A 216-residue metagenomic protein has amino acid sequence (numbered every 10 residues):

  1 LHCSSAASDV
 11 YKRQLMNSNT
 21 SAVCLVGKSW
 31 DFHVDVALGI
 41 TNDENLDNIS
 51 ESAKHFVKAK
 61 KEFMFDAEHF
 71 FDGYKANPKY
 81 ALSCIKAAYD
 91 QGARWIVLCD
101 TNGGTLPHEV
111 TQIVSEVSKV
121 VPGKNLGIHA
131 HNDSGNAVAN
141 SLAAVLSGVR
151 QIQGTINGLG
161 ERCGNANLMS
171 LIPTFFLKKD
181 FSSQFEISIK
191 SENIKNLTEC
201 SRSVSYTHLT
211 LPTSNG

Functional and structural regions predicted by a protein language model:
L1-A7, Y11, H208-G216: Single conserved hydrophobic/aromatic residue that forms the stacking wall/gate of nucleotide- or nucleobase-binding
S5, V23-L25, F63-A67, I96-L98 (+2 more regions): Hydrophobic faces of well-ordered beta-strands that scaffold small-molecule active sites in alpha/beta enzyme cores
D9-L25, S29-V34, D43, D47-E62 (+2 more regions): Alpha/beta enzyme core
G27-D31, A67-G73, D100-G104, A130-N136 (+1 more regions): Active-site-proximal loop/turn and secondary-structure-junction residues that shape catalytic pockets, frequently
N136-S147: Catalytic cores of alpha/beta
V149-G164: Glycine-rich phosphate-binding active-site loops on the catalytic face of alpha/beta enzymes
L159, N165-K178: Mobile "lid/hinge" segments at catalytic clefts and subdomain interfaces of large enzymes
F175, K179-L209, S214: A mid-to-C-terminal "edge-of-domain" accessory segment
